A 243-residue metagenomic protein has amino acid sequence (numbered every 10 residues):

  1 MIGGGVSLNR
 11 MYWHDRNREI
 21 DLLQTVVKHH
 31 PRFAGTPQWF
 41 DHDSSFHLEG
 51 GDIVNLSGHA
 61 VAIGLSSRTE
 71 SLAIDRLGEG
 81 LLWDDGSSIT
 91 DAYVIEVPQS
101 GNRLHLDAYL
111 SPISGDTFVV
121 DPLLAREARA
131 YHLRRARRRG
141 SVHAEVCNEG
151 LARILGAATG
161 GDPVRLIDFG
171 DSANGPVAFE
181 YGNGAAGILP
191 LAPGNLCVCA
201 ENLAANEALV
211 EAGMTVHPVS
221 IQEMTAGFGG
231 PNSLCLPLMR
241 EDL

Functional and structural regions predicted by a protein language model:
M1-L243: The feature marks the mature, well-folded catalytic cores of soluble enzymes
